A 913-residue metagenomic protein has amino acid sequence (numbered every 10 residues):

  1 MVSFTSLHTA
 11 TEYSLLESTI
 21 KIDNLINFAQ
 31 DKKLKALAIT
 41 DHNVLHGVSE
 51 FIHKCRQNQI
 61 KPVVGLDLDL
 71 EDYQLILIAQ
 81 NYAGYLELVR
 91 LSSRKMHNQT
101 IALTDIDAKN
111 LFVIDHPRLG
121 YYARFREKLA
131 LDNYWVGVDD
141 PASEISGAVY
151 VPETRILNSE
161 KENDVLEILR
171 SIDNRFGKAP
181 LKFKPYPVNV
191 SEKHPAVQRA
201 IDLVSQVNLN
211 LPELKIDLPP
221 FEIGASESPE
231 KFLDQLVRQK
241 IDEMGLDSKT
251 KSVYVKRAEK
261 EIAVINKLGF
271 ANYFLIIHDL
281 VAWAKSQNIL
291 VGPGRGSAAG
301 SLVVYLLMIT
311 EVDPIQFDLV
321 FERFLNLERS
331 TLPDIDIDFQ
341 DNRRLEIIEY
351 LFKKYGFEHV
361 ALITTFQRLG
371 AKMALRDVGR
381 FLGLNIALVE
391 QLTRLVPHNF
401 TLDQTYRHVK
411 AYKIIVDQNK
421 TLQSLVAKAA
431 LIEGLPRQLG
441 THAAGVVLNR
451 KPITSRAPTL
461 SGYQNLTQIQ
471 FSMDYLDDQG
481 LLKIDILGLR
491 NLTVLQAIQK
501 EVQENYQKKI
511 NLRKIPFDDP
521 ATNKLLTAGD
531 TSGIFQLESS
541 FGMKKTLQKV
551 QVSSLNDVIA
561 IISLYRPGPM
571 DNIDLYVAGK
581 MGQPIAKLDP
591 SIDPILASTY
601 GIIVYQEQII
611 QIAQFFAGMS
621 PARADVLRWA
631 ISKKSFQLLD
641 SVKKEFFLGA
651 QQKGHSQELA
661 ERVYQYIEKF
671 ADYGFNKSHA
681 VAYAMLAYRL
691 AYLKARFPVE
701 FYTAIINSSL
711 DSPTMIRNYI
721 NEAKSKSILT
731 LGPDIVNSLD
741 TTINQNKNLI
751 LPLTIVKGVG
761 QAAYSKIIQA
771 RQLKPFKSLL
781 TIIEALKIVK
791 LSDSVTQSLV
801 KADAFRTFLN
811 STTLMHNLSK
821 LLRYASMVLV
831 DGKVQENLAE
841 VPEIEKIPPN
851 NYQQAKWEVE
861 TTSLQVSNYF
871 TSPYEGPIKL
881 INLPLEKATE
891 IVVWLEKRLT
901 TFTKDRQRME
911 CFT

Functional and structural regions predicted by a protein language model:
V2-A36, H42-G147, E160-A179, P195-R199 (+2 more regions): Extended substrate/RNA-proximal surfaces in nucleic-acid metabolism proteins
V2-T5, A36-I39, C55-N58, I156 (+1 more regions): Noncatalytic, beta-rich nucleic-acid-contacting surfaces in large DNA/RNA-processing enzymes
K61, L66, I156-K161, V165-V207 (+2 more regions): Phosphate/diphosphate-binding loops
G65, G137-D139, V151-P152, G294 (+2 more regions): Generic beta-sheet signal
E87-R90, A179-K182, P458, P873-G876: Short, charged, solvent-exposed linker or helix-capping segments at domain edges/interfaces that act as flexible hinges
L88, S92, A200-L203, L495-V502: Short amphipathic C-terminal alpha-helix that caps PH/PH-like domains
V149-L157: Acidic, metal-binding active-site segment of PIN/NYN-like and related structure-specific nucleases
E192-P229, I515: A short helix-loop
